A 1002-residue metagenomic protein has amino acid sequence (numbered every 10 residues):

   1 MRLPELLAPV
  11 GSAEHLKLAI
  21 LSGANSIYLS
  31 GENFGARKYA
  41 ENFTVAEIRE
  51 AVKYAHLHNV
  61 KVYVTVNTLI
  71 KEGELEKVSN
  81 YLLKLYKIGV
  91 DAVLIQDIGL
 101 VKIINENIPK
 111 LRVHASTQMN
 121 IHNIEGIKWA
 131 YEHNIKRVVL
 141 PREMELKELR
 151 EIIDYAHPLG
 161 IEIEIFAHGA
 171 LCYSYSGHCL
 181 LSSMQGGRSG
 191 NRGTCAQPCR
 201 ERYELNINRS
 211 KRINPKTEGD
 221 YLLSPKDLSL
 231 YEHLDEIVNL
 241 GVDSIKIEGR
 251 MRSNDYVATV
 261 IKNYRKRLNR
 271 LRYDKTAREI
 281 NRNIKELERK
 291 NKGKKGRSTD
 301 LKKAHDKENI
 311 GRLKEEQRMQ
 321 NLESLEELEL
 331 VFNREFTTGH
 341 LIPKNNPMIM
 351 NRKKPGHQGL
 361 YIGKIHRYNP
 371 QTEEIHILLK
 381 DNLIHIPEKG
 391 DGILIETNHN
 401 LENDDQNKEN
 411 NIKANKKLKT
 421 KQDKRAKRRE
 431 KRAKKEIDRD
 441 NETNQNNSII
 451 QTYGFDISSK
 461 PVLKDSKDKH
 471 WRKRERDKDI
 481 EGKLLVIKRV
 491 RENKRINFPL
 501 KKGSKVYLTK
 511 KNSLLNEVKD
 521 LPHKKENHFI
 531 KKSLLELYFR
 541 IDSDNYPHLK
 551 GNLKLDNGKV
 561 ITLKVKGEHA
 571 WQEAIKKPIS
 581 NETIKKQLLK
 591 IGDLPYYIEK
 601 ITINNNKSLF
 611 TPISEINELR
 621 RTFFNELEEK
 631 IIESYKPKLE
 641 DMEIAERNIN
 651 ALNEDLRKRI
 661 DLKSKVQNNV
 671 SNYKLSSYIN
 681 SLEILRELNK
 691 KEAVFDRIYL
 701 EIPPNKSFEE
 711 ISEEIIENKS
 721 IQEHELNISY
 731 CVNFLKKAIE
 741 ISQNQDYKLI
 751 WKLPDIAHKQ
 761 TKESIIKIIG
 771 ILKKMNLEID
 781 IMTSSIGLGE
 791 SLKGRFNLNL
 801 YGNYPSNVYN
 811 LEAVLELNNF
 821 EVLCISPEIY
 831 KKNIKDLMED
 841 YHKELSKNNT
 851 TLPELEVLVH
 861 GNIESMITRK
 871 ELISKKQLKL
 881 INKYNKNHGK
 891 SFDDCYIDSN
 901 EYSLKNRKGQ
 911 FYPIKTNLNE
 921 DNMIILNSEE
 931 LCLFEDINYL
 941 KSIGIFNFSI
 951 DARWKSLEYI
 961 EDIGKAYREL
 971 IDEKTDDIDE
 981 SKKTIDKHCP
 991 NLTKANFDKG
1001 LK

Functional and structural regions predicted by a protein language model:
R2-I121, E125, V139, M144-S244 (+5 more regions): Active-site pocket-lining/capping segments in soluble small-molecule metabolic enzymes
K136: Long, basic N-terminal domains or extensions that often function in RNA/ssDNA interaction or organelle/cellular
